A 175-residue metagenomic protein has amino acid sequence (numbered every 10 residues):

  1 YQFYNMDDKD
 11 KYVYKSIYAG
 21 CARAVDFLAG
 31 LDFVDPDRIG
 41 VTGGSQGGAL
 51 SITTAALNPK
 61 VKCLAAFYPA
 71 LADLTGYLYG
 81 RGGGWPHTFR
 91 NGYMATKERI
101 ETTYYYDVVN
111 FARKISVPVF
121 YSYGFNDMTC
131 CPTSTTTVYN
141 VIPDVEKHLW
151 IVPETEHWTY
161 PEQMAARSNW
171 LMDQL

Functional and structural regions predicted by a protein language model:
Y1-A19, G76-G84: Cap/lid segment of the alpha/beta-hydrolase catalytic domain
F33-S45: Alpha/beta-hydrolase fold nucleophile elbow
T42, F67-Y68, V152-P153: Alpha/beta-hydrolase-fold catalytic nucleophile elbow
L50-T96, T159-E162: Hydrolase active-site cap/lid region
T96-F111: Active-site nucleophile elbow and catalytic-triad environment of alpha/beta-hydrolase enzymes
I115, Y121-Y123: Short beta-strand/loop motif that positions the catalytic acidic residue of the alpha/beta-hydrolase fold
F125-C130, H157-W158: Acidic catalytic loop of the alpha/beta-hydrolase fold
T136-L175: C-terminal catalytic histidine-bearing segment of alpha/beta-hydrolase fold enzymes
